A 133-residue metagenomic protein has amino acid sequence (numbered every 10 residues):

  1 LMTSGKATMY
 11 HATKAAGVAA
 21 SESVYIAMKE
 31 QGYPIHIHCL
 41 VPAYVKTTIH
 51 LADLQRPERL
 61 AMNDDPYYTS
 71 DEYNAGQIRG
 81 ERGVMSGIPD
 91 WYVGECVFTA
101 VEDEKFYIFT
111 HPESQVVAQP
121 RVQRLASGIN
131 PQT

Functional and structural regions predicted by a protein language model:
L1-T3, Y44: Active-site segment of SDR-like NAD(P)-dependent oxidoreductases
M2, S23-I35: Active-site-adjacent segment of SDR/Rossmann-fold oxidoreductases
S4-M9: Active-site loop immediately N-terminal to the catalytic Tyr-X3-Lys motif of short-chain dehydrogenase/reductase
T13: Active-site helix of classical SDR
A16, A20-M28, L40: Hydrophobic alpha-helix immediately C-terminal to the catalytic Tyr-X-X-X-Lys motif of short-chain
E30-I108: SDR active-site lid
Y107-R124: Terminal hydrophobic/aromatic helix or amphipathic segment near a protein terminus
L125-T133: Non-catalytic terminal and boundary segments that flank Rossmann-like NAD(P)-dependent oxidoreductase
